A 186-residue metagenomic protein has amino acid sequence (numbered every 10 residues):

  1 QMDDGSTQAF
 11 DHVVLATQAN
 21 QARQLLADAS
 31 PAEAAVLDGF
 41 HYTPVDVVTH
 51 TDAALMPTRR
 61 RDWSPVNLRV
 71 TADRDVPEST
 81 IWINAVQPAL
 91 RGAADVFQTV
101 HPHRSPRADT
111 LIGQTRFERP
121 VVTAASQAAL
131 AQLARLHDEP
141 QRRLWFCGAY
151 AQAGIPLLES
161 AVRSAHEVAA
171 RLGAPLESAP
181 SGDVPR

Functional and structural regions predicted by a protein language model:
M2-P120: Mid-domain catalytic core of redox enzymes that form a hydrophobic substrate pocket/lid adjacent to a catalytic redox
V76-R186: Conserved flavin/dinucleotide-binding core of flavoenzymes
